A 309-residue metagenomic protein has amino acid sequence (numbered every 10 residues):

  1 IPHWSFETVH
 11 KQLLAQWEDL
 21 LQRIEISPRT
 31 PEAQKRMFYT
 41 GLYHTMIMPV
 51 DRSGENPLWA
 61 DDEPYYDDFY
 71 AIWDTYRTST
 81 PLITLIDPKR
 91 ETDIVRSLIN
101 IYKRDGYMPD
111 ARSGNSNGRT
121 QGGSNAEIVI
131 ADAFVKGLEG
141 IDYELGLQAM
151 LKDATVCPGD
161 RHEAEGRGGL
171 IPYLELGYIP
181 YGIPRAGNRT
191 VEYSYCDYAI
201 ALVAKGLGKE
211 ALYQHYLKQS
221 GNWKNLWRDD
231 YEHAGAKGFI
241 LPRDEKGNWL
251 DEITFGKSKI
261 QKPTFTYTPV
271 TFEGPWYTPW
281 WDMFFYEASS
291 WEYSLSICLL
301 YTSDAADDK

Functional and structural regions predicted by a protein language model:
I1-D68, N100, M108, E144 (+1 more regions): Acidic/polar, glycine-enriched structural segments that form the non-catalytic walls/loops of the carbohydrate-binding
Q22, I26, Y43-I47, D87 (+4 more regions): Sec-exported extracytoplasmic/periplasmic mature domains
F38-M46, Y65-D87, L212-Y231: Hydrophobic/aromatic-rich, well-ordered segments within soluble, folded domains that form packed cores
I47-S53, K103-P109, C157-G159, K224-A234: Secretory-pathway/luminal and periplasmic proteins that interact with or process carbohydrate-rich
W59, D93-N100, M108-S113, Y231-D244: Short, glycine/acidic-rich hinge or "gate" loops at secondary-structure transitions that mediate conformational
A71-T75, S79-A204, L217, Y293-Y301: Aromatic-rich carbohydrate-recognition surfaces in CAZymes
C157-H215, L226-S296: The feature captures the catalytic groove of carbohydrate-active enzymes
T302-D308: Conserved small/polar residues in nucleotide/adenosyl-binding loops
